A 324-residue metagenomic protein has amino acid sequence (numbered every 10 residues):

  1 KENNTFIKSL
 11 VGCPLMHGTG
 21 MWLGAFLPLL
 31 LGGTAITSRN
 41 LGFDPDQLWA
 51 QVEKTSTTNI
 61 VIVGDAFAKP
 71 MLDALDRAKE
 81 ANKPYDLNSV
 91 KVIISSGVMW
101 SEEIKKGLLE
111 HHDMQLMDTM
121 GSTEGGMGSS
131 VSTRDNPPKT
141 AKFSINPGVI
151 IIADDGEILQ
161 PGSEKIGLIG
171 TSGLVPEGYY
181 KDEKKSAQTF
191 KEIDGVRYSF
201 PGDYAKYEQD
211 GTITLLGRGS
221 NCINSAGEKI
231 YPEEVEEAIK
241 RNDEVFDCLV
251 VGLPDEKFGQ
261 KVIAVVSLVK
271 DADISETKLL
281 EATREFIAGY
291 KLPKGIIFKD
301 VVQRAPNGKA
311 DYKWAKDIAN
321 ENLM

Functional and structural regions predicted by a protein language model:
K1-V11, M16-V61, A74, A78-K79: Conserved AMP-binding/adenylation subdomain of ANL enzymes
A50, T57-I62, L72-P138, G148-I150 (+2 more regions): Gly/Ser/Thr-rich phosphate-binding loop
L87-V90, N146, V245, P293: Core-facing hydrophobic residues within beta-strands of well-ordered domains
G121, S172, E177-K181, K185-R197 (+2 more regions): AMP-binding/adenylate-forming catalytic core of the ANL superfamily
G148-G156, D203, D300-N307: Active-site and channel-lining beta-strand-loop segments that bind or position nucleotide-derived/phosphorylated
I150-T171, Y207-D210, A272-E276, A310-D311: Conserved beta-loop-beta connector loops within the AMP-binding
E285-A310: AMP-binding/adenylate-forming catalytic domain of the ANL superfamily
K309-M324: Phosphopantetheine-dependent thiolation modules in NRPS/PKS and related acyl-activating systems
